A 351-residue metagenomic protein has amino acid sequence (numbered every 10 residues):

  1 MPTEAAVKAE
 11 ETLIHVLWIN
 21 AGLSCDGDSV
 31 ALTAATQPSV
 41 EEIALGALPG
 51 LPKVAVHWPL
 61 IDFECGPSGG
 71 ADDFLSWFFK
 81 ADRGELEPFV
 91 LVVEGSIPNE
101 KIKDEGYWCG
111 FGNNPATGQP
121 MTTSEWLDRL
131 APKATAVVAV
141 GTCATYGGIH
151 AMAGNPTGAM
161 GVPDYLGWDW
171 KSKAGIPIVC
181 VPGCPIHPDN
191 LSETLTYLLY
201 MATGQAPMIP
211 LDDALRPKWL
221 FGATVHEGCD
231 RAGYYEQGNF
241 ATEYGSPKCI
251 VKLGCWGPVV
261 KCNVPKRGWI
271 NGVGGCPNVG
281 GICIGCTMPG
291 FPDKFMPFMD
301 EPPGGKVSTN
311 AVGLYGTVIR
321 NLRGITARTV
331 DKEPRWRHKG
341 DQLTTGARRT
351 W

Functional and structural regions predicted by a protein language model:
M1-F74, F78-V92, G175-I178, E193-W351: Iron-sulfur (Fe-S) cluster-binding modules
L17, A136-G141, V179-V181: Hydrophobic/aromatic beta-strand patches that form the interior of the parallel beta-sheet core in alpha/beta enzyme
G22, S96-P98, C143: Short glycine-rich anion-binding loops that position phosphate/pyrophosphate groups of nucleotides and phosphorylated
C25, E100-K101, T145-I149, H187-N190: Short, well-ordered, mixed-charge alpha-helical segments that flank or form enzyme active sites
A34-P38, Y107-N114, M152-D164: A glycine- and small-aliphatic-rich helix-loop capping segment at beta-alpha/alpha-beta transitions that lines
F78-K80, G84-A131, G148-A151: Cofactor-cradling patches in redox/metallo enzymes
C143, G147-A174, V179, G183: Class I SAM-dependent methyltransferase SAM-binding "motif I" and its flanking Rossmann-like core
G158, N190-L195: Alpha-helical scaffold elements adjacent to nucleotide-binding pockets in ATP/GTP-utilizing enzyme cores
